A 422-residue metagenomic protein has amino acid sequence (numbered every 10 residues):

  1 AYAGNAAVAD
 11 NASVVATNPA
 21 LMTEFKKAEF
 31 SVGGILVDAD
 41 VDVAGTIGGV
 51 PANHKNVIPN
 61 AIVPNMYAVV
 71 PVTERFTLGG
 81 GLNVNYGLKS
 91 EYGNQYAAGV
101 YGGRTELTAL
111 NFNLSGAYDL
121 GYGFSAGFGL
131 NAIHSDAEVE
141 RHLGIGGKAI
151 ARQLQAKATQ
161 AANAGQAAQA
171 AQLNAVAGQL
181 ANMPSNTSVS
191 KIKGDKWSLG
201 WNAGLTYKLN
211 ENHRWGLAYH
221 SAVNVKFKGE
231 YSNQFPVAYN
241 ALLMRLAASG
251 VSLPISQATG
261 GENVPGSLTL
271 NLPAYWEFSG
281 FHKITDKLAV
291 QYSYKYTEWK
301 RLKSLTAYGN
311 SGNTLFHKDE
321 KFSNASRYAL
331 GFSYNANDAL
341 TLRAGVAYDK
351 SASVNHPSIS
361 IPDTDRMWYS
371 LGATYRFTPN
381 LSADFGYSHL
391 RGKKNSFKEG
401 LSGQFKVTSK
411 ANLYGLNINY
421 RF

Functional and structural regions predicted by a protein language model:
A1, T23-D42: Transmembrane beta-strand segments of Gram-negative outer membrane beta-barrel proteins
N5-D10, G48-A52, A61-F422: Outer-membrane beta-barrel porins/channels
V15-L21: N-terminal periplasmic accessory domains that precede and gate Gram-negative outer-membrane beta-barrel machines
P19, G34, L82: Residues immediately flanking
L21-T23, A68: A general structural signal for short secondary-structure junctions and capping/turn motifs
V43-A44, V57: Glycine/alanine-rich phosphate-binding loops at beta-alpha junctions
